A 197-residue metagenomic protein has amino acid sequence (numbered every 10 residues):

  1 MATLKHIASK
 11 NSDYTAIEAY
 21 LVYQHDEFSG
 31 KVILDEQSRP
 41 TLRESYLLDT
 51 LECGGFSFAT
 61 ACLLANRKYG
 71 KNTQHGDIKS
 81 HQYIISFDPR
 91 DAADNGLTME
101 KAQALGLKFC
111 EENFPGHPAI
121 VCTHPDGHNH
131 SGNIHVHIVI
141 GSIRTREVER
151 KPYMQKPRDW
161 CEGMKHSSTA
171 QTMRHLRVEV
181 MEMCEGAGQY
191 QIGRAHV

Functional and structural regions predicted by a protein language model:
M1-H196: N-terminal nicking endonuclease/strand-transfer module with a His-rich metal-binding environment and a catalytic Tyr
